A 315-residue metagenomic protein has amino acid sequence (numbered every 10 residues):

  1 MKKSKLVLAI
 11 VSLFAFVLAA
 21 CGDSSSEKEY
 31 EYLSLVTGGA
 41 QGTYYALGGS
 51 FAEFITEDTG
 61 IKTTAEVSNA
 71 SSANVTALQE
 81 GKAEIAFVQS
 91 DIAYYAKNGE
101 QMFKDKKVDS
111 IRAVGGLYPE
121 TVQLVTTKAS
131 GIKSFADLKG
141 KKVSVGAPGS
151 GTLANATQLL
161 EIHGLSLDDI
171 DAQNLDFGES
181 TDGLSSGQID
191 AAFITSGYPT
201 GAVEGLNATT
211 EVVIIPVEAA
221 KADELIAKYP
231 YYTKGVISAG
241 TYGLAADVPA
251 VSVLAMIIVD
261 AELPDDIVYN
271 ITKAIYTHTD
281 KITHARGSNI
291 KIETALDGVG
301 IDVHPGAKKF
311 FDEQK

Functional and structural regions predicted by a protein language model:
M1-L8: Bacterial N-terminal signal peptides that target proteins for export
V17-A20: C-terminal motif of bacterial Sec signal peptides marking the signal peptidase cleavage site
G22-S24: Bacterial signal peptide processing site
Y30-T63, P119-S186, D297, I301 (+1 more regions): Bilobed "Venus flytrap"/periplasmic-binding protein-like clamshell domains and structurally analogous long
L33, L47, L175, E179 (+6 more regions): An extracytoplasmic/periplasmic, membrane-proximal ligand-sensing/linker region
G49, S72-E84, Q158, G178-D190 (+1 more regions): Short helices/loops that flank or line small-molecule/ion binding pockets
S90-I92, E100-M102, D109, S130 (+1 more regions): Pocket-lining segment of extracytoplasmic ligand-binding domains
K141-Q158, Y229-G300: Ligand-binding clefts/hinges and TM-proximal coupling segments of bilobed small-molecule sensing domains
